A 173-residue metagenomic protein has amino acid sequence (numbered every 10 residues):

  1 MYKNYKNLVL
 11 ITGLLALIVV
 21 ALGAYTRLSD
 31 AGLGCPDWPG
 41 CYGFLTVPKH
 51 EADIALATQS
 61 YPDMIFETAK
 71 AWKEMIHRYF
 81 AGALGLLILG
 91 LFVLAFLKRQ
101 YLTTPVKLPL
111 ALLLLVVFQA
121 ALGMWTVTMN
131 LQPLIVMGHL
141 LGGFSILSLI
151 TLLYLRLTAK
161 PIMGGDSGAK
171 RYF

Functional and structural regions predicted by a protein language model:
Y5-P39: N-terminal signal-anchor transmembrane alpha helix
N7-V9, L102-L113, Y172-F173: Membrane-interfacial loop-to-transmembrane alpha-helix junctions, especially the N-terminal start
I11-L22, K107-T126: Small-polar-interrupted transmembrane alpha-helices in polytopic inner-membrane proteins
L14, I76-V93: Hydrophobic alpha-helical transmembrane segments
L28-E74: Extracytosolic (periplasmic/ER-lumenal) interhelical loops and adjacent juxtamembrane/interface segments of multi-pass
L84-G90, G143-K160: Hydrophobic cores of alpha-helical transmembrane segments in multi-pass inner/ER membrane proteins, independent
M129-G142: Non-cytosolic membrane-interface motifs at loop->transmembrane helix junctions
G165-F173: Membrane-interfacial entry segments at the cytosolic side of transmembrane helices
